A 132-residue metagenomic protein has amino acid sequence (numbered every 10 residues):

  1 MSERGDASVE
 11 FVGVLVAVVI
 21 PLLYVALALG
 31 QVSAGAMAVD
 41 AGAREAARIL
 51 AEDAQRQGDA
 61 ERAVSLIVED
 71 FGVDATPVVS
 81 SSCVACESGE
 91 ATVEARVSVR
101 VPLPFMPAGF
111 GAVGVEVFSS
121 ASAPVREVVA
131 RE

Functional and structural regions predicted by a protein language model:
M1-A63: Alpha-helical assembly-interface signal, strongest on the long, hydrophobic N-terminal helix that forms
Q57-E132: Short, conserved structural patches
